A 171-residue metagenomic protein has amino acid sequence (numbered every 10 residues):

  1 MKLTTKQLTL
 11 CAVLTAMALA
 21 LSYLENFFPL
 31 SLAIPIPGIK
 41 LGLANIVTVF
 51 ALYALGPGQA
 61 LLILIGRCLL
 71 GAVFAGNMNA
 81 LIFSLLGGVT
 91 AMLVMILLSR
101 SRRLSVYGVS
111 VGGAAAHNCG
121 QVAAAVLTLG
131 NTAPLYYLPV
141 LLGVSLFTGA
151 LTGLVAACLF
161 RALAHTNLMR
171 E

Functional and structural regions predicted by a protein language model:
M1-F50: Hydrophobic transmembrane alpha-helices
M1-T15, A20, Y136-E171: Alpha-helical transmembrane segments and their cytosolic interface
L8-V13, I46, L61-I65, L81-L86 (+2 more regions): Hydrophobic alpha-helical transmembrane segments
V13-T15, A20, I63, S84-A116: Short helix-perturbing small/polar motifs within transmembrane alpha-helices
S22-L41, G66-M95, V106, V126-A133 (+1 more regions): Interfacial aromatic-anchored transmembrane helix boundaries in multi-pass membrane proteins
P29, T48, L52, Q121-A125 (+1 more regions): Alpha-helical transmembrane segments and their lipid-water interface positions in multi-pass membrane proteins
L41-P57, V94-L98: Generic transmembrane alpha-helix motif of multi-pass integral membrane proteins
N77, L81, L93, L97 (+3 more regions): Mid-bilayer segments of alpha-helical transmembrane spans in multi-pass integral membrane proteins that mediate
